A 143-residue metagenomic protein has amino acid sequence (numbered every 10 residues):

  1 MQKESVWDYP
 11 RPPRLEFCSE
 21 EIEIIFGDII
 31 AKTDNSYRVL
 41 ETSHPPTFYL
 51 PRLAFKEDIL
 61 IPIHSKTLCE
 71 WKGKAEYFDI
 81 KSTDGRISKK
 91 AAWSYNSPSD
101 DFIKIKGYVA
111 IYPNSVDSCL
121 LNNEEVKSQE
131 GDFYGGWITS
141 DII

Functional and structural regions predicted by a protein language model:
M1-I143: Terminal leader/tail segments of proteins
